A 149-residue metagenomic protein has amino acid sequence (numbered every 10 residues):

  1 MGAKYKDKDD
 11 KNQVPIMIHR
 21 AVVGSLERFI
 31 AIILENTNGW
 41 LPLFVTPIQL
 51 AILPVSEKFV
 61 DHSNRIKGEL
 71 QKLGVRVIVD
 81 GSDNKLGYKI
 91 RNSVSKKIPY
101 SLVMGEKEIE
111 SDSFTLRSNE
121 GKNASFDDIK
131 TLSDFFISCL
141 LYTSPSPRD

Functional and structural regions predicted by a protein language model:
M1-S144: NTP/phosphate- and nucleic-acid-binding module
P145-D149: A short, hydrophobic C-terminal helix/tail in secreted or cell-surface proteins
